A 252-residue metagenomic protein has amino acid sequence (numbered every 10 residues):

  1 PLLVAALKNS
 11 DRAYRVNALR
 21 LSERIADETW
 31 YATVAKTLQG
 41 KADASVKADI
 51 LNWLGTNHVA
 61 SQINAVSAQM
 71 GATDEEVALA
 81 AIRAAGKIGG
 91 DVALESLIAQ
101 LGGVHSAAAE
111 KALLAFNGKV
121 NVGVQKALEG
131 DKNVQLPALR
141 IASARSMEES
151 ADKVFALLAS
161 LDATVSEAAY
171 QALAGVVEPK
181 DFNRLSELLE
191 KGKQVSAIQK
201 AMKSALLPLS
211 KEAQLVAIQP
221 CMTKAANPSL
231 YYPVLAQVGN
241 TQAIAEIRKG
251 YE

Functional and structural regions predicted by a protein language model:
P1-K8, D27-G40, V59-G71, L79 (+7 more regions): Amphipathic alpha-helical scaffolding segments comprising HEAT/armadillo-like alpha-solenoid repeats
V4, A18-L19, A35, A48-L51 (+14 more regions): Hydrophobic core positions within HEAT/HEAT-like alpha-solenoid repeats
A13-R15, D43-K47, E76-A78, V104-A108 (+4 more regions): Positions within the helices of HEAT/ARM-like alpha-solenoid repeats
N17, R24, D49, G55-T56 (+3 more regions): Short leucine-rich amphipathic alpha-helices used at interfaces
E23, N52-G55, G86, G102 (+6 more regions): Structural signature of alpha-helical solenoid repeat scaffolds
R83-A85, A159-D162, S166-E178, K191: Repeat-solenoid scaffold signature
